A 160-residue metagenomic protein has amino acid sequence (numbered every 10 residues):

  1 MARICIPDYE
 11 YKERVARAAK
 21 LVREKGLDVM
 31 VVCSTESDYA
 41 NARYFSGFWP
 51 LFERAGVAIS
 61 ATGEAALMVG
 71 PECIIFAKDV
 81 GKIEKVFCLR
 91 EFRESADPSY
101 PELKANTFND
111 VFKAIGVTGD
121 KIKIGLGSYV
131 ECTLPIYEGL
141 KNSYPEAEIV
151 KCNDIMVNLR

Functional and structural regions predicted by a protein language model:
M1-E102: N-terminal accessory/capping or targeting/presequence segment of soluble
Y9-E13, F92-A96, Y100-R160: Flexible, acidic/His-enriched mid-domain "rim/lid" segments that flank
